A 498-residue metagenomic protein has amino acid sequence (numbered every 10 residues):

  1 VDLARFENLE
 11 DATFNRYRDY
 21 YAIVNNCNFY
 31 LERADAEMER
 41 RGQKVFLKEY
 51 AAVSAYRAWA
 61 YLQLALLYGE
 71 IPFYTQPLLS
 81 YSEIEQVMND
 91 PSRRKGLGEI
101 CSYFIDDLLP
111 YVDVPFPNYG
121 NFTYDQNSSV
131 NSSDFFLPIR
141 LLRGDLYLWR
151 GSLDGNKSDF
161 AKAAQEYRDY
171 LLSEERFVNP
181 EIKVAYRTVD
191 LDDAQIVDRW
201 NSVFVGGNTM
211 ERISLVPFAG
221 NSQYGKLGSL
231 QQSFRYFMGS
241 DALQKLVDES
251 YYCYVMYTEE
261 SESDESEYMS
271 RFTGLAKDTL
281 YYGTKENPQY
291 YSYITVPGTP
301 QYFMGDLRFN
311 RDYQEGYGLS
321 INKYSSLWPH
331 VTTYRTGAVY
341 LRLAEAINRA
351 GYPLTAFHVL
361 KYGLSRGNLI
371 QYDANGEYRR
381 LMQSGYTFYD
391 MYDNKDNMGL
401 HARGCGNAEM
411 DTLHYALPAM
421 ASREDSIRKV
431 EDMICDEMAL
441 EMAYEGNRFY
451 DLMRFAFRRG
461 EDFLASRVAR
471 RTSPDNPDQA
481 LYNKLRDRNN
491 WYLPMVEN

Functional and structural regions predicted by a protein language model:
D2-R16, S82-N89, R467-K484: Short, solvent-exposed loop/beta-turn-alpha elements that line the ligand-binding surface or hinge of extracytoplasmic
D2-Y68, P91-S102, L108-F122, N322-V331 (+4 more regions): Conserved, well-structured interaction surfaces
A65-F73, W149-N156, G351: Short coil/turn linking the two alpha-helices of tandem helical-hairpin repeats
P91-Y103, V114-N131, V178-V203, G274-Y302 (+3 more regions): Surface-exposed intrinsically disordered loops and tails
Q165, D169-L172, R176-I370, E431 (+1 more regions): Elongated scaffold/linker segments in the mid-to-C-terminal portions of large proteins
